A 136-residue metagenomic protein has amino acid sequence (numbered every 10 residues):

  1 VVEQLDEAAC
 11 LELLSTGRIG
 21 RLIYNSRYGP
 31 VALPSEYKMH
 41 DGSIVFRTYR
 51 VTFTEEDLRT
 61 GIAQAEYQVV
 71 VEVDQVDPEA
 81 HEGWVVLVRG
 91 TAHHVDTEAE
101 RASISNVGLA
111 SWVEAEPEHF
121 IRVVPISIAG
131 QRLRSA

Functional and structural regions predicted by a protein language model:
V1-L5, A32, R89-V95: Short, exposed beta-strand "edge-strand" segments with a Pro/Gly-rich flavor and a Y/T-containing core
V1-R21: Short, basic/aromatic recognition patches
S15-G17, P30-A32, M39-D41, A63-Q68 (+2 more regions): Short connector loops at helix/strand junctions that flank enzyme active sites, especially segments positioning acidic
G17-V51: Short beta-strand segments
A32-P34, E56, R132-L133: Short glycine-/acidic-enriched loop or helix-start segments at secondary-structure transitions that form or flank
V45-Q68, E72-V76: Helix-adjacent hinge/juxtasegments
V69-A136: Charged, gly/pro-rich active-site loop segments
